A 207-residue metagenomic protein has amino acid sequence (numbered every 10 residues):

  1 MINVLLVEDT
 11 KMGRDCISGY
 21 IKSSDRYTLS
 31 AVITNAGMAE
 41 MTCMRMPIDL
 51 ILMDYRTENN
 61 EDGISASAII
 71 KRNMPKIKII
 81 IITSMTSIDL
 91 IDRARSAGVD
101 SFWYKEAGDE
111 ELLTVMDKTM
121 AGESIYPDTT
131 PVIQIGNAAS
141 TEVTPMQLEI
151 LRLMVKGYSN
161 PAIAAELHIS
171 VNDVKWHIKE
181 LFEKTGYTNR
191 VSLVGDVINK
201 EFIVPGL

Functional and structural regions predicted by a protein language model:
E8: Conserved acidic carboxylate
V32-L50: Acidic, metal-coordinating helix/loop segments flanking the phosphotransfer/catalytic sites of two-component signaling
D54-R56, T83: Active-site residues of response regulator receiver
I64-K76: Short amphipathic alpha-helix used as the core "switch/output" element in two-component signaling
K76-T86, V99: A short, hydrophobic beta-strand element within the central beta-sheet of small alpha/beta folds
I91-R95, D100-E142, F202: Short, flexible helix-to-coil linker/hinge segments that flank and couple to helix-turn-helix
Q134-D173, N199, G206: Helix-turn-helix DNA-binding segment
F182-L207: Basic, Lys/Arg-enriched C-terminal extension of HTH/homeodomain DNA-binding domains
